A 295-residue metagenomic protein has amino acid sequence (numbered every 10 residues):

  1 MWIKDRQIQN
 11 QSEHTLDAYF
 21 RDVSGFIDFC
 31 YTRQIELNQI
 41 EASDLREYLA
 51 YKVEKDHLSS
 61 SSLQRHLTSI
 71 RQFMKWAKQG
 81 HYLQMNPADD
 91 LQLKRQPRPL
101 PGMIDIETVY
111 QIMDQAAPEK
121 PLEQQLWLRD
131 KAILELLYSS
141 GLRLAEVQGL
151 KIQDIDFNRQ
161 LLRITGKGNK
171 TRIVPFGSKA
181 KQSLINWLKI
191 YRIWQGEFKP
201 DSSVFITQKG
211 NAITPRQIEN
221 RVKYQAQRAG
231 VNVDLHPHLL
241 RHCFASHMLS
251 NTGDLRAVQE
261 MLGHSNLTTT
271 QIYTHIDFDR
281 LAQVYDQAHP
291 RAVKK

Functional and structural regions predicted by a protein language model:
M1-K295: Conserved catalytic core of the tyrosine transesterase superfamily
